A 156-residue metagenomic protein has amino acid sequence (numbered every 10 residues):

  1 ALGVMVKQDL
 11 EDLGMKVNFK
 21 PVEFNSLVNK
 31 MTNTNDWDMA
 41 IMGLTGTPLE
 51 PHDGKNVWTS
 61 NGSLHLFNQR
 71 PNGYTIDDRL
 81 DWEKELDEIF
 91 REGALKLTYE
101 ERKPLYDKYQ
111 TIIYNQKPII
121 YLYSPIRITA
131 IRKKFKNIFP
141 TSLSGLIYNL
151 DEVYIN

Functional and structural regions predicted by a protein language model:
A1-Q8: Bilobed "Venus flytrap"/periplasmic-binding protein-like clamshell domains and structurally analogous long
G3, P21-F24, T75-D87, L95 (+1 more regions): Solvent-exposed, acidic/flexible segments
Q8-V22, E85, E92: A local structural motif
E11, M15, T32, T45 (+5 more regions): Hydrophobic alpha-helix feature that most strongly marks membrane-spanning transmembrane helices and their immediate
L13-N68: Periplasmic binding protein-like
K30-N35, N56-R91, S124-N156: Short, solvent-exposed loop/beta-turn-alpha elements that line the ligand-binding surface or hinge of extracytoplasmic
M39-G43, A94-K133: Bilobed periplasmic-binding protein-like "clamshell/Venus-flytrap" ligand-binding domains
